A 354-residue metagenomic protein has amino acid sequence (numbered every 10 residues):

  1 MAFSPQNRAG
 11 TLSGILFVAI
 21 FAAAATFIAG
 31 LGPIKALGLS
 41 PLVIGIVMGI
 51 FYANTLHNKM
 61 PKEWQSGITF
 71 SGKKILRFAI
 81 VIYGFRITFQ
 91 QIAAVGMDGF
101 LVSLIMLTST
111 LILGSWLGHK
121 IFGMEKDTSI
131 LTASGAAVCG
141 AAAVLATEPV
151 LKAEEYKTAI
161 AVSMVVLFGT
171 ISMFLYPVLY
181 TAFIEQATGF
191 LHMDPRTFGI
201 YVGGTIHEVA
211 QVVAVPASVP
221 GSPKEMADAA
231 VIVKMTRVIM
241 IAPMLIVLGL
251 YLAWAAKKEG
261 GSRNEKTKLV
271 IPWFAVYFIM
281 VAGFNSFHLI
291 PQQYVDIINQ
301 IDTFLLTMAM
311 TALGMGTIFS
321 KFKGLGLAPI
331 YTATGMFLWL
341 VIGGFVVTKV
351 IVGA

Functional and structural regions predicted by a protein language model:
M1-A2, L117-M124, L175-G204, V233-G261 (+1 more regions): Juxtamembrane and boundary regions of transmembrane helices in multi-pass small-molecule transporters and channels
A2-F70, Y83-Q91, G221, I246-D302 (+3 more regions): Structural signature of multi-pass alpha-helical membrane transport proteins
F3, L56-M60, I87-F89, I121-T128 (+5 more regions): Juxtamembrane helix-boundary/capping and inter-helix hinge elements in multi-pass membrane proteins
T11-I15, Q65-R77, F100-L101, E125-G135 (+4 more regions): Cytoplasmic-side transmembrane-helix entry/capping segments in multi-pass membrane proteins
I15-F17, F70, F78, Y83 (+4 more regions): Entry/N-cap segments of selected transmembrane alpha helices and their immediately preceding amphipathic helices
V18-A23, V47-G49, G72-G84, M106 (+6 more regions): Small-residue-rich segments of transmembrane alpha-helices in multi-pass membrane proteins, especially helix faces
K35-F51, V95-S109, A133-A136, T197-T205 (+2 more regions): Structural signature of hydrophobic alpha-helical transmembrane segments
M124-S172, D194-G221, I301: Alpha-helical membrane segments and immediately flanking helix-loop junctions that form or couple to the substrate/ion
